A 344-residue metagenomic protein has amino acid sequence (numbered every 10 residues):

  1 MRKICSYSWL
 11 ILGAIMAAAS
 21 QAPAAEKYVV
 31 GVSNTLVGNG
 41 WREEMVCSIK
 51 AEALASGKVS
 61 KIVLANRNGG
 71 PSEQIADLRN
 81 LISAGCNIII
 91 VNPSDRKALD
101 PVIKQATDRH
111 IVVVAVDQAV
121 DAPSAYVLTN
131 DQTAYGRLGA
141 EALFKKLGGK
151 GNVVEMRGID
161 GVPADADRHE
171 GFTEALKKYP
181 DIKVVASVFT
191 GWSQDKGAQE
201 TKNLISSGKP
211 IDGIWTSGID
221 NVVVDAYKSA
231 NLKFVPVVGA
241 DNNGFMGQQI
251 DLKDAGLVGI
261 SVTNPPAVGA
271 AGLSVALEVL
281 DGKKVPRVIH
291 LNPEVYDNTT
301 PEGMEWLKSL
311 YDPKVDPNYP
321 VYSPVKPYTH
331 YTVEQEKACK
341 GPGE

Functional and structural regions predicted by a protein language model:
M1-L10: Bacterial N-terminal signal peptides that target proteins for export
K3, A24-E344: A residue-level marker of the well-folded mature domains of exported/periplasmic proteins
M16-A24: Sec/Tat signal peptide C-region and signal peptidase I cleavage site
